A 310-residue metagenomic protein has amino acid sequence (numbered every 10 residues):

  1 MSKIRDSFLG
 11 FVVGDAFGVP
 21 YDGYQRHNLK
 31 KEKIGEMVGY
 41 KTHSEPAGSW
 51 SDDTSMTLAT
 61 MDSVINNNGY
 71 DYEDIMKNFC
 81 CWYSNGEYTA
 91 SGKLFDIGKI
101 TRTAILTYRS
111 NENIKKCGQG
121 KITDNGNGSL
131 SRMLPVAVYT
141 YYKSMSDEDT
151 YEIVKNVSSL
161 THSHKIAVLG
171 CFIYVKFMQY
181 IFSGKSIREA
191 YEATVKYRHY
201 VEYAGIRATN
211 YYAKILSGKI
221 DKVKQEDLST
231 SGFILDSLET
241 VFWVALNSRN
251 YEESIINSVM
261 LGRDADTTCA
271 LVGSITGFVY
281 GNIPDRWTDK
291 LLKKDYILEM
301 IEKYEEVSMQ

Functional and structural regions predicted by a protein language model:
M1-Q310: Structured, active/binding-site neighborhoods that engage oxygen-rich ligands
